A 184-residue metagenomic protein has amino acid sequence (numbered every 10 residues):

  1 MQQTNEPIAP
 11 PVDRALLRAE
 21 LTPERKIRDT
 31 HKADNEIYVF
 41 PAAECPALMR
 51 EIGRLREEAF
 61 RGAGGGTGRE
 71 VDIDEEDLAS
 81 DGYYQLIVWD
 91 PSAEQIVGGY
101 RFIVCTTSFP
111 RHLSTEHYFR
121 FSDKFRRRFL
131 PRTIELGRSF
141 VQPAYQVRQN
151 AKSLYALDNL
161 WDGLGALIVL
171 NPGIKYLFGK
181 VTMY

Functional and structural regions predicted by a protein language model:
M1-I8, W89-D90, L154-N159: An N-terminal domain-start capping segment
M1-P11, V104-Y118: Short charge-dense sequence patches
Q2-A43: Conserved N-terminal entry element of GNAT/NAT acetyltransferase domains
R28, E76-L78, S92, F125-R127 (+1 more regions): A general structural signal for short secondary-structure junctions and capping/turn motifs
R28-D74, Y84-Q85, W89-R101: Short amphipathic alpha-helix that is part of the acyltransferase structural core
G65-I73, A79-Q85, I103, H112-F125 (+1 more regions): Short acidic (Asp/Glu) patches
W89-P91, R101-T107, S139-V141: Beta-hairpin (beta-strand-turn-beta-strand) motif
T107-Y184: Acyl-donor binding region in acyl/amide transferases
